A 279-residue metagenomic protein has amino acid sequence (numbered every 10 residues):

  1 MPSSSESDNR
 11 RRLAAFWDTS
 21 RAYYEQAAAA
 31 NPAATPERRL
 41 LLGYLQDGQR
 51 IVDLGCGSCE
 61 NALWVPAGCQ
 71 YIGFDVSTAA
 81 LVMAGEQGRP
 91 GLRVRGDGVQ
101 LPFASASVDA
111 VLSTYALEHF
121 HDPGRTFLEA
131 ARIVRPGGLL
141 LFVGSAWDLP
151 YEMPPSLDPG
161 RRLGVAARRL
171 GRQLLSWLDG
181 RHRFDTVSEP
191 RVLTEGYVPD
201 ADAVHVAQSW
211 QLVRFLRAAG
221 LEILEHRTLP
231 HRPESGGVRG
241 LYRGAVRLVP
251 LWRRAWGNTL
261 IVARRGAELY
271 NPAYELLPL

Functional and structural regions predicted by a protein language model:
M1-Q100, F127, W256-T259, G266-L279: Conserved N-terminal segment of class I S-adenosyl-L-methionine
Y71, L140-L141: A short hydrophobic/small-residue beta-strand
L112: A conserved beta-strand element that flanks and buttresses the S-adenosyl-L-methionine
Y115-H119: Short catalytic micro-motifs in class I SAM-dependent methyltransferases
F120-R125, E152: Short N-terminal helix/helix-N-cap motif within the alpha/beta-hydrolase-1
G124-P136: A short glycine-rich, Lys/Arg-flanked "PGG" loop and its adjoining helix->strand segment in the class I
L141-R181: Conserved class I S-adenosyl-L-methionine
H182-L279: A C-terminal cap/extension of S-adenosyl-L-methionine-dependent methyltransferases that defines the acceptor-substrate
